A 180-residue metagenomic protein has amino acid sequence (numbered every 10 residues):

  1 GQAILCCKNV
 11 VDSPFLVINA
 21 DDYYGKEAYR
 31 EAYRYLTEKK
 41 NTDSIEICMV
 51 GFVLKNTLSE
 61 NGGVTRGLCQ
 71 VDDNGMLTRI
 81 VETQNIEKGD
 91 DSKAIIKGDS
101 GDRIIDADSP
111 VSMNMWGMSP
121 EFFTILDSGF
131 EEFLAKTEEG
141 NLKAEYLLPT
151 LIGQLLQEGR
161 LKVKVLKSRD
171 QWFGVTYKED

Functional and structural regions predicted by a protein language model:
G1-P14: Short phosphate-binding loop-to-helix
S13-P14, E46, L161: Short coil/turn segments at beta-strand junctions that form active-site/ligand-binding loops
S13-Y23: Short beta-strand-to-loop acidic/aromatic patch adjacent to the donor-nucleotide binding site
K26-W116, P120: Conserved core of the sugar-phosphate nucleotidyltransferase
P110, K164-D170: Catalytic beta-strand/loop signature of glycosyltransferases that borders the donor
D127-L161: A C-terminal functional module that forms or caps the active site or interfaces directly with catalytic machinery
